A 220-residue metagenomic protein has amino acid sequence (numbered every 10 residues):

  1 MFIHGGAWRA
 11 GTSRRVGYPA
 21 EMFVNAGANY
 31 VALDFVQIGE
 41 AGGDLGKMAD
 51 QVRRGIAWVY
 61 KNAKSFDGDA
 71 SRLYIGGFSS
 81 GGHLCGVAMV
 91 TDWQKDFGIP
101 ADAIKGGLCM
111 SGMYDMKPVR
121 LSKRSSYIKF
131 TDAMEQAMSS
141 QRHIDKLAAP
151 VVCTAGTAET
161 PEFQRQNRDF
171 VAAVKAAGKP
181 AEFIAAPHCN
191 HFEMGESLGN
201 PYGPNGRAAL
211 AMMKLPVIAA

Functional and structural regions predicted by a protein language model:
M1-A220: Alpha/beta-hydrolase superfamily serine-hydrolase fold, recognizing
